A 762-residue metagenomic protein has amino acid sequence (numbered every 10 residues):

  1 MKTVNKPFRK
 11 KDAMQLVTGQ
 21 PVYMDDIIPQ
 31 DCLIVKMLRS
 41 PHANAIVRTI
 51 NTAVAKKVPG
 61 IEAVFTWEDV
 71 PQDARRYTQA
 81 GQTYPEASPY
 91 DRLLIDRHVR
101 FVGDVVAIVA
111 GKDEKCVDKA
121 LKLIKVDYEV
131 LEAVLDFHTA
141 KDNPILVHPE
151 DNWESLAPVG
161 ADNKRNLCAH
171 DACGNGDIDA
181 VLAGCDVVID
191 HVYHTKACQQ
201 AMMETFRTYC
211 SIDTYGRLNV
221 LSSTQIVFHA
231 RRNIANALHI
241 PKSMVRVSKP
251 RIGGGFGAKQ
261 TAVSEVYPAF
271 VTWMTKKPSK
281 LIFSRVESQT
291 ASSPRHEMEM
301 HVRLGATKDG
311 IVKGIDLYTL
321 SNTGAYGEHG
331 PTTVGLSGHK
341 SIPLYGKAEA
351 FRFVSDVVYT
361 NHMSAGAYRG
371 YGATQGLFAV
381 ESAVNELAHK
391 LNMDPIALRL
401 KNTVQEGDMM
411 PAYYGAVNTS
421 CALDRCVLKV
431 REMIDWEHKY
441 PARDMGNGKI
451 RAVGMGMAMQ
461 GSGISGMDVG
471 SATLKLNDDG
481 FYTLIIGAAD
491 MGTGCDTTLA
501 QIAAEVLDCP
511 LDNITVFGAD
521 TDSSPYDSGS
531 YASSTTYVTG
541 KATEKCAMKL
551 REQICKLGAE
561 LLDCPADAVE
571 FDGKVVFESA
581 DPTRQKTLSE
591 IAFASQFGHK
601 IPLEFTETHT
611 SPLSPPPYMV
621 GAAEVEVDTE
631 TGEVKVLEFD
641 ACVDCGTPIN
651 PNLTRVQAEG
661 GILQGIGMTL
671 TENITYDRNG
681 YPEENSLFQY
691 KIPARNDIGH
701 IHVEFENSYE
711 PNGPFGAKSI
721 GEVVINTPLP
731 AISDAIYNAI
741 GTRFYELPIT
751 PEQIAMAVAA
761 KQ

Functional and structural regions predicted by a protein language model:
M1-D162: Flexible, low-hydrophobicity surface segments
K6, D12-Q15, Q82-P85, A161-T208 (+5 more regions): Glycine-rich loop/linker segments at domain edges
W67-E68, H239-M244, M274-S279, K308 (+2 more regions): C-terminal catalytic domains of large/alpha subunits in multi-subunit enzymes
A74-Q79, A120-L123, S222, R231-N233 (+11 more regions): Short acidic, glycine/serine/threonine-rich loops at helix termini
P85, R97-H98, P241-K249, W273-S284 (+1 more regions): Conserved catalytic cysteine-centered active-site region of acyl-thioester-dependent Claisen-condensing enzymes
V147-L238, T403-F481, P612, E683-D697 (+1 more regions): Helix-loop-helix junctions that connect adjacent transmembrane helices in secondary transporters/permeases, recognized
R232, G253-K276, K280-L281, C495-A503: Thiamine diphosphate
S462-S524, T539: Catalytic phosphate/nucleotide-handling subdomain of diverse soluble enzymes
